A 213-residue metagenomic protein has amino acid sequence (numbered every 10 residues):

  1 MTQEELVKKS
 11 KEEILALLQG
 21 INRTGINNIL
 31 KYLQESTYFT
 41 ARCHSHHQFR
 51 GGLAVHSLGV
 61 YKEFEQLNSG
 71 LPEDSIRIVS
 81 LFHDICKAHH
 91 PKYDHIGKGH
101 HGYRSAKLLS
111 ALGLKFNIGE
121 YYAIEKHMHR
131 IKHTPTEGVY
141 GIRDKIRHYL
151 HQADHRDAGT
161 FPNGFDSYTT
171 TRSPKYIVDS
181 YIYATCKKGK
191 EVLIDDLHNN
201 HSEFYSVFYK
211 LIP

Functional and structural regions predicted by a protein language model:
M1-R23, Q48-D74, F82, C86 (+2 more regions): Divalent metal-dependent phosphate-bond-processing catalytic cores, especially two-metal-ion Mg2+/Mn2+ enzymes that act
N28-S36, V79, A123-H127: Short acidic/histidine-centered micro-motifs embedded in hydrophobic/aromatic stretches that mark compact functional
K31-H56: Active-site flanking loop/helix segments enriched in acidic
